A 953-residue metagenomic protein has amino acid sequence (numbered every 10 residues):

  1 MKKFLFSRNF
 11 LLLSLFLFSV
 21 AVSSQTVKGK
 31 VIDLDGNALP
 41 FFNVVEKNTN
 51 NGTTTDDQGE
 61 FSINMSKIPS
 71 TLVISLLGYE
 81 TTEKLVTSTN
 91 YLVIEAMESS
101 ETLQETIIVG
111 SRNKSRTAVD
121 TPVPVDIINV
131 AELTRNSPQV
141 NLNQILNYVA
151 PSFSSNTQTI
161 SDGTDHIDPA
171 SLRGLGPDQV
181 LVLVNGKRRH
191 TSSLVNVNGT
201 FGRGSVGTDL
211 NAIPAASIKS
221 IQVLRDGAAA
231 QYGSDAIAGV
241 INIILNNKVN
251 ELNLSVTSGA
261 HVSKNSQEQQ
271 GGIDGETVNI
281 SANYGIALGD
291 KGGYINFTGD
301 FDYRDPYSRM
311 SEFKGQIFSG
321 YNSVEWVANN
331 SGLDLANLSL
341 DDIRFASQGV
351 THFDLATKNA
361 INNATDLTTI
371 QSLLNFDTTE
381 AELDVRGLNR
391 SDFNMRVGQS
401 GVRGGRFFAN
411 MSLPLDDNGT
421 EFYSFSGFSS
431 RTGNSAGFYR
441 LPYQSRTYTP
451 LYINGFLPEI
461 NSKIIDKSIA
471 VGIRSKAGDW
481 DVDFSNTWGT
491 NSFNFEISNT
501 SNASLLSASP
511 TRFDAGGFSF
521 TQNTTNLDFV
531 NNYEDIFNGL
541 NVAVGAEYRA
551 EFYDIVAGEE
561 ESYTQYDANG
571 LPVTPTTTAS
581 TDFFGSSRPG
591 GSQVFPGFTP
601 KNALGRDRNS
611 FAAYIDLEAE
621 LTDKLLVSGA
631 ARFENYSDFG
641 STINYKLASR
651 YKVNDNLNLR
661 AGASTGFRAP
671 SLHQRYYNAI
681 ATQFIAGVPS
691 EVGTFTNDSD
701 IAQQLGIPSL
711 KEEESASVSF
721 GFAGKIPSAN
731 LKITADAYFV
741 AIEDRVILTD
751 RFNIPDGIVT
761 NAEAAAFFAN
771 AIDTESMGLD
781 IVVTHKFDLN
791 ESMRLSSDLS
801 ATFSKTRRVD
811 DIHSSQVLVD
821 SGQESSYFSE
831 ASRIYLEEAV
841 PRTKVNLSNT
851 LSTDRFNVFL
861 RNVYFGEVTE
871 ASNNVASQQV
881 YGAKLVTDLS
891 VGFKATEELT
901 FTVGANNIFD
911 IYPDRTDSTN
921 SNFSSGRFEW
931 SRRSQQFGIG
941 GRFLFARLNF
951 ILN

Functional and structural regions predicted by a protein language model:
I32-N37, F42-K47, T71-Y79, T89-R135 (+1 more regions): Short, acidic, small-residue-rich periplasmic hinge/interaction motif at the N-terminus of Gram-negative outer-membrane
S62-N64, N143-S193: Extracytoplasmic beta-strand/coil segments of soluble accessory domains associated with Gram-negative outer-membrane
I94-E95, R189, G204-S255: A beta-strand signature from Gram-negative outer-membrane beta-barrel systems, especially the internal plug domain
S192, K805, V863-A871, F893-N953: C-terminal beta-signal and adjacent terminal beta-strands/loops of Gram-negative outer-membrane beta-barrel proteins
N246-S263, T277, D377-D384, F393 (+10 more regions): Surface-exposed extracellular loop regions of Gram-negative outer-membrane beta-barrel proteins
G404, F598-N609, N656, A669-T734 (+5 more regions): Outer-membrane beta-barrel signature, preferentially recognizing the C-terminal barrel domain of Gram-negative
Y452, F456-V471, S475-K476, W488 (+2 more regions): Outer-membrane beta-barrel transmembrane domain signature of Gram-negative proteins, especially the mid-to-C-terminal
V544, N730-K732, A737-E743, T749-S872: Gram-negative outer-membrane beta-barrel transporters
